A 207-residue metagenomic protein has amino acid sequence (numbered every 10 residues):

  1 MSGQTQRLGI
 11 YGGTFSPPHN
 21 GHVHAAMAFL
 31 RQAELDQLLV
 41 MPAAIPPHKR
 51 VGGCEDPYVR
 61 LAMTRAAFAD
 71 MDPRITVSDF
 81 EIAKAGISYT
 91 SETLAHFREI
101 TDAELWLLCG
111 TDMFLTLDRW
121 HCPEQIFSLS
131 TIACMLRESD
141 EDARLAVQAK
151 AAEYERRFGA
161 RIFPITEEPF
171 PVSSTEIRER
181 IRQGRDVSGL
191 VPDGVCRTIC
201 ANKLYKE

Functional and structural regions predicted by a protein language model:
M1-E207: Nucleotidyltransferase catalytic core that binds NTPs
